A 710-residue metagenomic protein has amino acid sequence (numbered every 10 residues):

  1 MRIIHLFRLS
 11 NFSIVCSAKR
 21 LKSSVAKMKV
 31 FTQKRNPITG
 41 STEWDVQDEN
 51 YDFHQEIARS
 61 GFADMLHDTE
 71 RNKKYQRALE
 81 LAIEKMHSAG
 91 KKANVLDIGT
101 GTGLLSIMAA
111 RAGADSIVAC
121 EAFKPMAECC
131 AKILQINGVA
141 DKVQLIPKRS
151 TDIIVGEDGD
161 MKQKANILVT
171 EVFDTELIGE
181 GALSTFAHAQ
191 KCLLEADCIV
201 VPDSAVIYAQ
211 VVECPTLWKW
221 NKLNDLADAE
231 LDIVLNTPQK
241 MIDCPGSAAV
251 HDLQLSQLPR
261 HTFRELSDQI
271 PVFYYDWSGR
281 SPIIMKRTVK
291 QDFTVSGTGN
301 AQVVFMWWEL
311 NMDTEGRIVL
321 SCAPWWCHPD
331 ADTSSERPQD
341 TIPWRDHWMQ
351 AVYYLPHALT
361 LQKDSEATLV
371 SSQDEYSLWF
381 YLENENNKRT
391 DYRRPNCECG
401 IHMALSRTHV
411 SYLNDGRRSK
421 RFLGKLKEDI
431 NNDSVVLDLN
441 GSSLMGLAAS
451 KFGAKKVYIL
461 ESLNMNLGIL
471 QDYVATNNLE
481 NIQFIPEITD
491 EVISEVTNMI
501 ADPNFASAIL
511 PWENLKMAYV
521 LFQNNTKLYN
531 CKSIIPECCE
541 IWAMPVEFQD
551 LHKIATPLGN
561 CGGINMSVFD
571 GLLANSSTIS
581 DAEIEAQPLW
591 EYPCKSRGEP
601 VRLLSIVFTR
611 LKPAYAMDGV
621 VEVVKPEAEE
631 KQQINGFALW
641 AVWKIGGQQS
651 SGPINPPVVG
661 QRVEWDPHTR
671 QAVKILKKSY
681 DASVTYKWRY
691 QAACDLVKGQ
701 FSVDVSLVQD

Functional and structural regions predicted by a protein language model:
M1-S24: N-terminal mitochondrial targeting presequence
L21-I98, G103-S371, S377-L439, L444-D710: Class I SAM-binding transferase module
